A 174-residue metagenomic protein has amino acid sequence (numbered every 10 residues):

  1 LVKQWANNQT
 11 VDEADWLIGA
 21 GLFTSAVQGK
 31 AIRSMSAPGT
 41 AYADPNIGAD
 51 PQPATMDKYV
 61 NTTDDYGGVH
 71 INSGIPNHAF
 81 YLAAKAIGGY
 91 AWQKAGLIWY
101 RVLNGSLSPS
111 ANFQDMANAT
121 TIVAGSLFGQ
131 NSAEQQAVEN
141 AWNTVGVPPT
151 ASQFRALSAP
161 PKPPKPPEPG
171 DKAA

Functional and structural regions predicted by a protein language model:
L1-A174: Zinc-dependent metallohydrolase catalytic domains
